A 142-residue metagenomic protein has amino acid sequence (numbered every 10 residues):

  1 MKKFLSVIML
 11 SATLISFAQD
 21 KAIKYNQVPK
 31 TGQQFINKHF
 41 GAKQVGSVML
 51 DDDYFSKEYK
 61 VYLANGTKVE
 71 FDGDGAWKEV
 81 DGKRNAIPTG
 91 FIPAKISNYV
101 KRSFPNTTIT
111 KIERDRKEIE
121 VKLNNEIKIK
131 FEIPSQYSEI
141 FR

Functional and structural regions predicted by a protein language model:
M1-I23, I36: Bacterial Sec-dependent N-terminal signal peptides
Q19-R142: Interaction-mediating elements
